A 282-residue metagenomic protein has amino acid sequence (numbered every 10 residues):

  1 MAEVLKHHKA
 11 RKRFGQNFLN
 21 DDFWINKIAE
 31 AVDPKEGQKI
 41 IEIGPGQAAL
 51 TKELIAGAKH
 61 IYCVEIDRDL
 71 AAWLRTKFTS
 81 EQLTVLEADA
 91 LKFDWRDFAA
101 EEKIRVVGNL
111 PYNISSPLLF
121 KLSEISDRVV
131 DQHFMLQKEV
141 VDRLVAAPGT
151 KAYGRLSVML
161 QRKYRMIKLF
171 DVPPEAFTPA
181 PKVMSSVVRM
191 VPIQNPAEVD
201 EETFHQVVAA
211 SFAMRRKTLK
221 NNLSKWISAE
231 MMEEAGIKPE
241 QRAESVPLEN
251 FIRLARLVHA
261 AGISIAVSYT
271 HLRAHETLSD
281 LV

Functional and structural regions predicted by a protein language model:
M1-A210, R253, L257-A260, A266-R273: Catalytic cores of RNA-modifying enzymes
D142, K217, S279: Glycine-centered loop/turn positions within well-structured domains that cap or flank conserved ligand/cofactor-binding
G154, Q241-R242, T277: Intrinsic-disorder/low-complexity, polar/charged segments
K182, I227-S268: Conserved Class I S-adenosyl-L-methionine
S186, M190-P192, A197-A229, K238 (+1 more regions): An accessory alpha-helical subdomain
H271-A274, L278-V282: Single conserved hydrophobic/aromatic residue that forms the stacking wall/gate of nucleotide- or nucleobase-binding
